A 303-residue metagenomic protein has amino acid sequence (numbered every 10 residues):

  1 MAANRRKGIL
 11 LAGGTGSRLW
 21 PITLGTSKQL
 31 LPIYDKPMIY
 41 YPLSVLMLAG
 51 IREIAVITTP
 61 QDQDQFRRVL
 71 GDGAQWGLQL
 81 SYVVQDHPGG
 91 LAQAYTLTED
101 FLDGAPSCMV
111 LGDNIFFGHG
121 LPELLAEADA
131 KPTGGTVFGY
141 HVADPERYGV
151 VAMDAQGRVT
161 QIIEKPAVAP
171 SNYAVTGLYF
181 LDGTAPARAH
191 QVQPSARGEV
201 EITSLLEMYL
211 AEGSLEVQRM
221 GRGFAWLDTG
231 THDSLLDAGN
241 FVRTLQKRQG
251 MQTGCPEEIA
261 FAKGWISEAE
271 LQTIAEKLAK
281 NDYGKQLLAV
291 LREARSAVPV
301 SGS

Functional and structural regions predicted by a protein language model:
M1-L10, R18-L24, L31-P32, K36-L111 (+7 more regions): Conserved N-terminal catalytic core of the sugar/cofactor nucleotidyltransferase
L11, L111-G112, F138, L181-D182: A secondary-structure boundary/capping signal
L30, V151-M153: A structural signal for short hydrophobic beta-strand segments in well-ordered beta-sheet cores
P88-L91, D144-P145, V168, A225-W226: A short acidic, often aromatic-flanked loop/helix-cap motif at beta-alpha or helix-coil junctions that lines enzyme
C108, P122, D129, R158-E257 (+1 more regions): Catalytic-core segments of class I nucleotidyltransferases/pyrophosphorylases that form NMP-activated intermediates
G118-E146: Conserved donor-nucleotide/metal-binding helix-loop-beta segment in metal-dependent transferases, i.e., the alpha-helix
V137-G139, V150, L178-F180: Conserved hydrophobic/aromatic beta-strand scaffold that supports enzyme active sites
G254-L287: Amphipathic alpha-helical packing elements
